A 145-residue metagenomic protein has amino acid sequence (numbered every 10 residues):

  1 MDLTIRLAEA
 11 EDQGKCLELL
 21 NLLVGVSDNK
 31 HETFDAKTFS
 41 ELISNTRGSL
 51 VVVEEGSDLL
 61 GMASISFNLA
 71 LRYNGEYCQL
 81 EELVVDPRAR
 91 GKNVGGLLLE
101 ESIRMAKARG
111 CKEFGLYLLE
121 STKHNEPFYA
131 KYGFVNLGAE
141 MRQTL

Functional and structural regions predicted by a protein language model:
D2-T4: Extreme N-terminal starter segment of soluble prokaryotic enzymes
L7-G14, E18-G75, E81: Acetyl-CoA-dependent GNAT
L19-L23, M105, F128, Y132: Alpha-helical interaction/dimerization surfaces of two-component signaling modules
N68, D86, L119: Residue-level recognition of the GNAT/N-acetyltransferase active site
V85, G91-R104, K131: Conserved acetyl-CoA-binding loop-helix of GNAT-fold acetyltransferases
G96, E120-G138, Q143: Conserved active-site alpha-helix within GNAT-family acetyltransferase domains
A106-L118: Conserved GNAT acetyl-CoA-binding A-motif
